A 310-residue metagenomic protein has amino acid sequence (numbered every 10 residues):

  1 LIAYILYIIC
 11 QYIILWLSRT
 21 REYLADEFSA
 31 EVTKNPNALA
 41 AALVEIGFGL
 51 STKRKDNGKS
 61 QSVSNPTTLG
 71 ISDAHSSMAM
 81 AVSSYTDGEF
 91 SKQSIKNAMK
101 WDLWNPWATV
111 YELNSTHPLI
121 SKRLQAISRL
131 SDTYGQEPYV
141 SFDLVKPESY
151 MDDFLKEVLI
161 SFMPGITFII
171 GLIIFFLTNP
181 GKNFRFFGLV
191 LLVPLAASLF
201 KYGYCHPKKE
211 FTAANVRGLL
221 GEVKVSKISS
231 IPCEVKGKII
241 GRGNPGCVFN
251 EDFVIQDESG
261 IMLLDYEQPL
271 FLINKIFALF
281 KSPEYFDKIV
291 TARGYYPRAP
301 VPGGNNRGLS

Functional and structural regions predicted by a protein language model:
L1-F28, T167-I173, L189-V193: Hydrophobic transmembrane alpha-helical segments that form the core helix bundle of multi-pass membrane enzymes
Y7-Y12, W16, A30-D153: Active-site-proximal gating segments in proteases and membrane effectors
A25, A40-V44, G241: Short, well-structured alpha-helical segments that form the helix of a local strand-helix-strand
D26, R54-G58, I276-L279: Short beta-alpha junctions and helix-cap segments that line functional grooves
K146-T167: Loop-to-transmembrane boundary segments
I160-S310: OB-fold and OB-like single-stranded nucleic-acid-recognition modules and their adjacent interaction interfaces
